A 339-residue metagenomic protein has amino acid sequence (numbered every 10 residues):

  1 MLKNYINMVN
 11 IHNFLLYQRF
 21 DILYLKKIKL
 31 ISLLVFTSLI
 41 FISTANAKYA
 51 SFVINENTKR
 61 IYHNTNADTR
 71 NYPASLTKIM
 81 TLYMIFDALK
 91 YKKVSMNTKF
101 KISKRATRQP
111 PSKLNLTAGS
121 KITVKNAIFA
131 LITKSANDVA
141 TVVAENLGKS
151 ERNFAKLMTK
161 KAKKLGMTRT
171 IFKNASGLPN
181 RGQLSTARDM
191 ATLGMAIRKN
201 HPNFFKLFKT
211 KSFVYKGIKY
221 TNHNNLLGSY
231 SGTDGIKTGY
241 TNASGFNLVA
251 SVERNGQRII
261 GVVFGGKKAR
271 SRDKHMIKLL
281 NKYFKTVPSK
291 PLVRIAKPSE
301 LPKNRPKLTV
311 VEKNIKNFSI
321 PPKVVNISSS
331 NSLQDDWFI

Functional and structural regions predicted by a protein language model:
M1-A50, I54-N57, Y62, S95 (+1 more regions): N-terminal secretory targeting signals
L23, V35-L39, A45, T58 (+9 more regions): Short secondary-structure boundary micro-motifs
Y24-K26, S75, A269-R272: Short alpha-helical segments used as structural interaction elements across diverse proteins
K26, S43, N64-T65, K90-S95 (+3 more regions): Solvent-exposed, well-ordered amphipathic alpha-helical segments that flank/support binding or catalytic loops
S32, L39, A45, K92-V94 (+6 more regions): A generic structural signal for short, solvent-exposed coil/turn residues that cap or connect secondary-structure
A45-R188, M195-K199: Active-site-adjacent loops and short helices of periplasmic peptidoglycan-processing enzymes
M167-I171, P179-L184, R188-I339: Domain-terminus/edge residues, biased toward the C-terminal soluble/receptor-binding domains of extracytoplasmic
